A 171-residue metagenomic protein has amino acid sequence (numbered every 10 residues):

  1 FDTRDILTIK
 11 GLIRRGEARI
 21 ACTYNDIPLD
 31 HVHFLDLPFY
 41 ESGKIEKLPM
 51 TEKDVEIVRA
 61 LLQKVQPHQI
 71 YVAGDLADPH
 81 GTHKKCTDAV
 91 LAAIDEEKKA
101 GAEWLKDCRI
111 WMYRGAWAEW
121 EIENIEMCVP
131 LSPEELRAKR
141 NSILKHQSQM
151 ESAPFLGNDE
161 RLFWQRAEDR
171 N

Functional and structural regions predicted by a protein language model:
F1-E103, N141-Q147, D159-F163: Active-site beta-strand->loop->alpha-helix modules in alpha/beta enzyme cores, enriched in Gly/His/Asp(Glu)
V32-F34, I110-M112, C128: Conserved beta-strand scaffold positions in the cores of enzyme catalytic domains, especially in NTP/NDP-utilizing
D36-P38, R114-A116, S132: Residues at the C-termini of beta-strands that transition into short coil/loop
D95-I125: Short, flexible loop segments at boundaries between secondary-structure elements
A118-N171: A conserved mid-domain beta-alpha-beta active-site/ligand-binding segment of alpha/beta enzyme cores
